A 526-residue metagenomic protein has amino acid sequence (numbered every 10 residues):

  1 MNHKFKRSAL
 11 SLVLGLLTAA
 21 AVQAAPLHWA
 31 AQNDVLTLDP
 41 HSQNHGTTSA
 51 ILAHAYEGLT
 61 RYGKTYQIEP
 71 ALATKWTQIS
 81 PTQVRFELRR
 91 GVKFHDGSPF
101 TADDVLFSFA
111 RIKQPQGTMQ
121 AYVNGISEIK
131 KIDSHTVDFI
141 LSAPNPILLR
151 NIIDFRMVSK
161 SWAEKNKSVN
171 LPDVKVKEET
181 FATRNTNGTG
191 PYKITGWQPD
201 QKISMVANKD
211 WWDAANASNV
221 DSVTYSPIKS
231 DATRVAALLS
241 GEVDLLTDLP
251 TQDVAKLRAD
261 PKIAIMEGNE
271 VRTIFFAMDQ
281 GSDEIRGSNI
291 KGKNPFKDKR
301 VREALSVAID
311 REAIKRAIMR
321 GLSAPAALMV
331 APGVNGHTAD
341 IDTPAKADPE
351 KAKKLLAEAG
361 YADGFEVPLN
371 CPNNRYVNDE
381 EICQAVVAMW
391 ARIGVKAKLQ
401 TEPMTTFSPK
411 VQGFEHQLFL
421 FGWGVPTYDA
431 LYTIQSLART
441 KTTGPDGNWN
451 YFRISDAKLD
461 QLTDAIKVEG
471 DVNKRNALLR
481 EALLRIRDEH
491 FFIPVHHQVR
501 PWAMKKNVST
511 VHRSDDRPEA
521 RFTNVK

Functional and structural regions predicted by a protein language model:
H28, A102-S108, T136-D138, G190-P191 (+6 more regions): Alpha-helical secondary-structure segments
A30-I79, A110, N187-P191: N-terminal lobe/hinge region of extracytoplasmic solute-binding protein
Q67, F155-S218, S222-T224, E350 (+1 more regions): Gly/Pro-rich hinge or "lid" segments in bacterial periplasmic/extracellular proteins
T77, A121-N170: Surface-exposed binding/hinge segments that line and control ligand-binding clefts or catalytic entry sites
R85, R300-E303, V307, K315 (+2 more regions): Extracytoplasmic/peripheral linker and loop segments enriched in polar/acidic and small residues with frequent Thr/Pro
T180, D210-K256, K299, V387 (+1 more regions): Ligand-site clamp/hinge motif
V307, A324-E358, R375-D379: Structural transition elements
W502-K526: Long beta-strand-rich cores associated with HINT superfamily self-processing modules
